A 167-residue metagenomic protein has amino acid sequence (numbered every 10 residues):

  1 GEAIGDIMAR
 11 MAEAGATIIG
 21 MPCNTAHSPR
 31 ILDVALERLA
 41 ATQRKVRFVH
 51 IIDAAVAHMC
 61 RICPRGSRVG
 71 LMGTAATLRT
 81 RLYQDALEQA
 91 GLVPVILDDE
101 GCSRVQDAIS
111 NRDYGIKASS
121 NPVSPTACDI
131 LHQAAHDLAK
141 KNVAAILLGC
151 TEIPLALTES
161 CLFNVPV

Functional and structural regions predicted by a protein language model:
G1-V167: Non-catalytic structural scaffold of enzyme domains
